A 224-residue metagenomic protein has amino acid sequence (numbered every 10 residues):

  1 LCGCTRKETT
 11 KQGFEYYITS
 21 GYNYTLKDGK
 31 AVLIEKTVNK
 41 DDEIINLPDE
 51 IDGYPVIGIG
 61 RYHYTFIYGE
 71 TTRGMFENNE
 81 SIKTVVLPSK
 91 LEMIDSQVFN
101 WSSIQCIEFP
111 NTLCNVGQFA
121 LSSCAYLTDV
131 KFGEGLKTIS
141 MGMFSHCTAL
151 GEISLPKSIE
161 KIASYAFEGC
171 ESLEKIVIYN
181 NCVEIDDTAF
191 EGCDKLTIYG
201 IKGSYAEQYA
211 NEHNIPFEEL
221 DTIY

Functional and structural regions predicted by a protein language model:
E8-Y24: N-terminal low-complexity, Pro/Thr/Ser-rich intrinsically disordered segments that act as propeptides or flexible
G21-K30, K40-G58, Y64-E70, G74-M93 (+6 more regions): Structural signature of tandem-repeat unit edges
V32-E35: Conserved functional micro-motifs across diverse proteins
E212-N214: Short, structured coil segments at secondary-structure junctions
